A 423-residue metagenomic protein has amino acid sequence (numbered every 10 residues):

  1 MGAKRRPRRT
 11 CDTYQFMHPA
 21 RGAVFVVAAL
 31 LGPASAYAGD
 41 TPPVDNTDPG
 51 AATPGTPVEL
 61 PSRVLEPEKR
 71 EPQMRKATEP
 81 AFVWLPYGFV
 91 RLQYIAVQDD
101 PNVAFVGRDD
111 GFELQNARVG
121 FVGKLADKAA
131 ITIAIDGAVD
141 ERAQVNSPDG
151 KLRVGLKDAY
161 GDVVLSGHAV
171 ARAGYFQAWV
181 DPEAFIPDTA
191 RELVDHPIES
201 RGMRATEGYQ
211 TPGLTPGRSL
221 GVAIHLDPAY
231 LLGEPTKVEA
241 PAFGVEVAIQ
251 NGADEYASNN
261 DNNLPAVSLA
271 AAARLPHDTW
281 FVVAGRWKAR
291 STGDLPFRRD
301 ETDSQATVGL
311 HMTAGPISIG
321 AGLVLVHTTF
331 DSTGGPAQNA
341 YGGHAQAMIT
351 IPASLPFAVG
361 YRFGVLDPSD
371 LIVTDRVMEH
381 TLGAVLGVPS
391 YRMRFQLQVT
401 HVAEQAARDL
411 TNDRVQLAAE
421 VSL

Functional and structural regions predicted by a protein language model:
M1-L65: Cleavable N-terminal export/targeting peptides
A36-V103, P148, L423: N-terminal periplasmic/intermembrane-space "pro-region" immediately following the signal or transit peptide
M74-Q98, N102, V106-G252, D261-S268 (+5 more regions): Outer membrane beta-barrel
F105-D109, V145-D149, G208-T215, E255-N260 (+4 more regions): Outer-membrane beta-barrel domain signature
Q115, G155-K157, N251, P265-V267 (+8 more regions): Transmembrane beta-barrel architecture of outer-membrane proteins
E239-A340: Surface-exposed beta-loop-beta
G383-V399: C-terminal closing repeat unit and adjoining cap/tail of repeat-based domains
T411-L423: Outer-membrane beta-barrel "beta-signal"
